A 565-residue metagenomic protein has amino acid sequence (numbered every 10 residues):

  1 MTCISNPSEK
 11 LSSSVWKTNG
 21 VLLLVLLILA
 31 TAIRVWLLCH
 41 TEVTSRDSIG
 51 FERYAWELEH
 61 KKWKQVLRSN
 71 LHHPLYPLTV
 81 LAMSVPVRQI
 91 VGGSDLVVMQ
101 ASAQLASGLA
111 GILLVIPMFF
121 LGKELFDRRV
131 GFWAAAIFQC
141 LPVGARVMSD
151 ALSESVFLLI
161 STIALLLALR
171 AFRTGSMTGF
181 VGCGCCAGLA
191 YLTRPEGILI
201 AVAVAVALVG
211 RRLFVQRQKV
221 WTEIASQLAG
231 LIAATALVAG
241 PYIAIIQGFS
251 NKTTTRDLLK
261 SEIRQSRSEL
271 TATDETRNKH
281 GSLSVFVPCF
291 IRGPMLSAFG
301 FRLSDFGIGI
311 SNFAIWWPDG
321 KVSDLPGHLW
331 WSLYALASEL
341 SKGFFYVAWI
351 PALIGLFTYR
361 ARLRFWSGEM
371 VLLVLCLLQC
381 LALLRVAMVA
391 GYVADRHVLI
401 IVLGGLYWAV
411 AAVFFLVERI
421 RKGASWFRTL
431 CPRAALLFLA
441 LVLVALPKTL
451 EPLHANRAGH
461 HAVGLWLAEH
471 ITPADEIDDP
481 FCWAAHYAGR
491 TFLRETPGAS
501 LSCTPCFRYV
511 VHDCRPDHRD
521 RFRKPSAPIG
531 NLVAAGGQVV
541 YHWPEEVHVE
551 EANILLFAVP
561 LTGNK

Functional and structural regions predicted by a protein language model:
C3, L24-L27, V202-V206, L228-L237 (+3 more regions): Signature aromatic-anchored transmembrane alpha helix within multi-pass, membrane-resident enzymes that catalyze glycan
I4-S12, K123-L125, R129, A164-F180 (+1 more regions): Membrane-interface transmembrane helices that cradle and orient dolichyl/undecaprenyl
V15-T18, G175-S176, R212-A229, A352-C376 (+2 more regions): Membrane-interface helix-loop-helix junctions at transmembrane boundaries of multi-pass membrane enzymes, predominantly
L27-A30, A134-P142, L166, A187-Y191: Short helix- or helix-capping micro-motifs that position conserved polar/aromatic residues at function-defining sites
V35-E42, I243-T253, K279, C289 (+2 more regions): Catalytic lumenal/periplasmic loop and adjoining terminal transmembrane helix of membrane glycan-assembly enzymes
T44-R46, H72, V143-F157: Short acidic/glycine- and proline-prone juxtamembrane loop motifs at membrane-interface regions of multi-pass membrane
I116-M118, A298, D305, W331 (+3 more regions): Hydrophobic, aromatic-rich transmembrane alpha-helices and their immediate juxtamembrane boundary segments
V147-M148, E154, A190-R194, L199 (+4 more regions): Hydrophobic/aromatic-rich transmembrane helices and adjacent perimembrane loops
